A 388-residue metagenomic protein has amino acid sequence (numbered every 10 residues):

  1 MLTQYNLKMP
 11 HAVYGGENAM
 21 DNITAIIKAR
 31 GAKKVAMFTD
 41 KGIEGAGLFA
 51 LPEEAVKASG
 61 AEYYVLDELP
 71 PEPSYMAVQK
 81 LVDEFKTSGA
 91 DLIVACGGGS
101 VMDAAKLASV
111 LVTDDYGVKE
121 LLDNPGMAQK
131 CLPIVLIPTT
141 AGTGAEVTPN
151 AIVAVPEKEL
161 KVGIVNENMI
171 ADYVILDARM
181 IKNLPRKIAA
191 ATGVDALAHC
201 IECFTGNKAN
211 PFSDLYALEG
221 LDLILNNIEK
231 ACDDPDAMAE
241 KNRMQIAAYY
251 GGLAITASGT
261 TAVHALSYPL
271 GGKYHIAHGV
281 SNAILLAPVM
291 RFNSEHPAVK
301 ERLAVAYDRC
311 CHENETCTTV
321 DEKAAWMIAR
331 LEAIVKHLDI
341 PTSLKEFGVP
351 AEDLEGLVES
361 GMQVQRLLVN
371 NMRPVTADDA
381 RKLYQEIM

Functional and structural regions predicted by a protein language model:
M1-L66: An N-terminal, well-structured beta->alpha segment
E44-Y116, K230-K241: N-terminal small/polar loop signature for handling phosphorylated ligands or for N-terminal nucleophile
M76-A178: Glycine/threonine-rich beta-strand-loop-alpha-helix active-site module that forms ligand/phosphate-binding
G142, Y249-N282, Q365-L367: Glycine-rich phosphate/pyrophosphate-binding beta-alpha loops
N150-S258, M372: Carboxylate- and glycine-rich phosphate/diphosphate-binding segment that chelates Mg2+/Mn2+
K273-D353: Gly/Pro-rich interdomain helix-loop hinge
P350-M388: Short, amphipathic C-terminal "tail helix"
